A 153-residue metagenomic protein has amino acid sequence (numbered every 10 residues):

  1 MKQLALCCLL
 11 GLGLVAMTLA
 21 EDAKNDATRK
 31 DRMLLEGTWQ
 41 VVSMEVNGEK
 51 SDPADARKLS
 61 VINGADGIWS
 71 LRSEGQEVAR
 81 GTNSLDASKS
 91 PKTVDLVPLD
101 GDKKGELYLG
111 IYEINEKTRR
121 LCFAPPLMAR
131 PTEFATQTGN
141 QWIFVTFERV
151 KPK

Functional and structural regions predicted by a protein language model:
K2-K50, T146-K153: Amphipathic/hydrophobic helical signal segments and adjacent flexible N-terminal regions that mediate secretion
A16, A54-R57: Hydrophobic alpha-helical segments
R29-K30, E36, V41-P53, G64-T136: Contiguous, well-ordered beta-strand patches that form the walls/edges of small beta-barrel/beta-sandwich domains
A56-K58, L107-L109, G139-F144: Short edge beta-strand segments in beta-sheet-rich domains
L127-K151: Secondary-structure transition motifs
